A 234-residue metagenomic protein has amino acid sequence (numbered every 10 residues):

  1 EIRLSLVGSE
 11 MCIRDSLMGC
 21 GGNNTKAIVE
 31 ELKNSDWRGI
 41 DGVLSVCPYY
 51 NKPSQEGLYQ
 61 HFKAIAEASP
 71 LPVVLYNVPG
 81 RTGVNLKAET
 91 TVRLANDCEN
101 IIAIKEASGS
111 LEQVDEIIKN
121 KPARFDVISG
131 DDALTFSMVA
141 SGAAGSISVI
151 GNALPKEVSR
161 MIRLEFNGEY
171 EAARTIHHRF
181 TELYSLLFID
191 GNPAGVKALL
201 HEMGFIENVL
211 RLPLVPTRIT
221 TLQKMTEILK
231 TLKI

Functional and structural regions predicted by a protein language model:
E1-I2, L6-I13: Short, small-residue-biased leader/transition segments that mark boundaries at the very start of proteins
R3, S35, I65, I104 (+4 more regions): Conserved, mostly hydrophobic/aromatic
S9, T25-E30, Y50-A64, V84-K87 (+1 more regions): Active-site-adjacent beta->alpha loops and helix N-cap segments on the catalytic face of soluble alpha/beta enzymes
L17-G19, G42-C47, P72-N77: Short beta-strands and strand-loop turn motifs
G21, P48, V78, D132 (+1 more regions): Short, ordered loop/turn segments at secondary-structure junctions
V29-V43, F62-P70, E89-I102: Alpha/beta enzyme core
E67-A68, R81-Y184, F188: Catalytic alpha/beta core domains of metabolic enzymes, predominantly
L187, G191-I234: C-terminal extensions of enzymes
